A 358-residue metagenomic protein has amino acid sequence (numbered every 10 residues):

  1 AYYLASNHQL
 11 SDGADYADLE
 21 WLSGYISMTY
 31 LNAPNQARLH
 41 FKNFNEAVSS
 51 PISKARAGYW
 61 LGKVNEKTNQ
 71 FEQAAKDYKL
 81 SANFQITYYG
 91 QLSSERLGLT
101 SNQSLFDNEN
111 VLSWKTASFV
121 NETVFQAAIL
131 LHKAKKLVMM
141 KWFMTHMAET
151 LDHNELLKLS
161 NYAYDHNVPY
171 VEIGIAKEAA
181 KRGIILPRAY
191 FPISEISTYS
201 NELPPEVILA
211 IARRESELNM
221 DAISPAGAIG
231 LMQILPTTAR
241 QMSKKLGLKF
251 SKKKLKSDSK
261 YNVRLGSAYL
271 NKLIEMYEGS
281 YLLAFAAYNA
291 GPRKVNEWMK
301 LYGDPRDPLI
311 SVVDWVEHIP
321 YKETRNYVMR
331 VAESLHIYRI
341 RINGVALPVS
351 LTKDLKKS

Functional and structural regions predicted by a protein language model:
A1-S23, N32-Q36, F41, S50-R56 (+7 more regions): Catalytic glycan-binding domains that act on GlcNAc-containing polysaccharides
L10-D15, E109-E122: TPR-adjacent "capping" and linker segments in tetratricopeptide-repeat scaffold/adaptor proteins
E46-V48, R56, L131: N-terminal pre-domains immediately preceding structured catalytic cores
I86-G90, E95-S104: Long, contiguous interaction/recruitment modules in multidomain scaffold/adaptor proteins
Q103-K115, L186-R188: Short coil/linker segments at helix-helix boundaries
S113-T116, A127, V349: Extracytoplasmic low-complexity/disordered linkers and repeat tracts associated with LysM-containing
E122-M139, F143-H146: Alpha-helical segment of the N-proximal tetratricopeptide repeat
